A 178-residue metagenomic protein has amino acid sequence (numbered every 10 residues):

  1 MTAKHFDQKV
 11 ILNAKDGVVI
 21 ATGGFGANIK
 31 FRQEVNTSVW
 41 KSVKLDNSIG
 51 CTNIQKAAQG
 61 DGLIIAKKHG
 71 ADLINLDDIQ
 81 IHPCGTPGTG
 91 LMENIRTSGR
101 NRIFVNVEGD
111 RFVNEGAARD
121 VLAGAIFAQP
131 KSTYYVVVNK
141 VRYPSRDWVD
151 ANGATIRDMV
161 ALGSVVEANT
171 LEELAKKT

Functional and structural regions predicted by a protein language model:
A3-D7, N106-V107: Short acidic, glycine-rich loop/turn motifs
H5-G85: Glycine-rich loop(s) and the adjacent beta-strand/alpha-helix scaffold that form part
Q59, L63-I65, H69-K177: An anion/pyrophosphate-binding glycine-rich loop and adjacent beta-alpha core in soluble alpha-beta enzymes
